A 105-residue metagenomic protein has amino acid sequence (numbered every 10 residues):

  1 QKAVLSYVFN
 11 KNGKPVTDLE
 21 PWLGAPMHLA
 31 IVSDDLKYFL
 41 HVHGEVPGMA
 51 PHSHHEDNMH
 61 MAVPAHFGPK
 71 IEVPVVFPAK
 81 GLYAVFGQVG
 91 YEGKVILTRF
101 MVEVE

Functional and structural regions predicted by a protein language model:
Q1-A3, E20-H66, K70, Q88-E105: Extracytoplasmic/periplasmic copper-protein system
Q1-P15: Beta-strand-rich structural segments
L5-F9, L29, G81-G87: Short, structured motif recognition centered on aromatic/hydrophobic residues
F9-G13, W22-L23, H66, L82-Y83: Short amphipathic alpha-helical surface micro-motifs
F77-P78: Residue-level recognition of secondary-structure-to-loop junctions
